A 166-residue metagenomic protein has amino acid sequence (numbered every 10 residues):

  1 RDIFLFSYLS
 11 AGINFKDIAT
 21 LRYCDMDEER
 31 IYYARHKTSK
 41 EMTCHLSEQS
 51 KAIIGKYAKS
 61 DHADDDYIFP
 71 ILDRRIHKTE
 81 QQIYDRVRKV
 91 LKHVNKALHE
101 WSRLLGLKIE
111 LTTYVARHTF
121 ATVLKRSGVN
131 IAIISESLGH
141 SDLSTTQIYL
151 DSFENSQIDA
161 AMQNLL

Functional and structural regions predicted by a protein language model:
R1, R86, K92-E136: Short, basic (Lys/Arg/His-rich) helix/loop patches that form interaction surfaces in the mid-to-C-terminal regions
R1-F15, A19: Basic, Lys/Arg- and aromatic-enriched nucleic-acid-binding interface segment
N14-I18, A121, T145-T146: Extended, hydrophobic alpha-helical segments in both membrane/secreted and soluble proteins
T20-G55: Conserved tyrosine-mediated DNA breakage-rejoining catalytic core shared by Y-recombinases
C24-R30, L107-I109, V129-I148: Short, polar N-cap/turn motifs at the start of nucleic acid-interacting alpha helices
R35-S39, R74-R75, L138-Q163: Catalytic-site neighborhood detector that most strongly recognizes the C-terminal catalytic loop/helix of tyrosine
M42-E48, A52, K56-A58, D151-L166: DNA/chromatin major-groove-contacting recognition/catalytic segments
S47-K108: Active-site/catalytic core of tyrosine-dependent DNA strand-transfer enzymes
